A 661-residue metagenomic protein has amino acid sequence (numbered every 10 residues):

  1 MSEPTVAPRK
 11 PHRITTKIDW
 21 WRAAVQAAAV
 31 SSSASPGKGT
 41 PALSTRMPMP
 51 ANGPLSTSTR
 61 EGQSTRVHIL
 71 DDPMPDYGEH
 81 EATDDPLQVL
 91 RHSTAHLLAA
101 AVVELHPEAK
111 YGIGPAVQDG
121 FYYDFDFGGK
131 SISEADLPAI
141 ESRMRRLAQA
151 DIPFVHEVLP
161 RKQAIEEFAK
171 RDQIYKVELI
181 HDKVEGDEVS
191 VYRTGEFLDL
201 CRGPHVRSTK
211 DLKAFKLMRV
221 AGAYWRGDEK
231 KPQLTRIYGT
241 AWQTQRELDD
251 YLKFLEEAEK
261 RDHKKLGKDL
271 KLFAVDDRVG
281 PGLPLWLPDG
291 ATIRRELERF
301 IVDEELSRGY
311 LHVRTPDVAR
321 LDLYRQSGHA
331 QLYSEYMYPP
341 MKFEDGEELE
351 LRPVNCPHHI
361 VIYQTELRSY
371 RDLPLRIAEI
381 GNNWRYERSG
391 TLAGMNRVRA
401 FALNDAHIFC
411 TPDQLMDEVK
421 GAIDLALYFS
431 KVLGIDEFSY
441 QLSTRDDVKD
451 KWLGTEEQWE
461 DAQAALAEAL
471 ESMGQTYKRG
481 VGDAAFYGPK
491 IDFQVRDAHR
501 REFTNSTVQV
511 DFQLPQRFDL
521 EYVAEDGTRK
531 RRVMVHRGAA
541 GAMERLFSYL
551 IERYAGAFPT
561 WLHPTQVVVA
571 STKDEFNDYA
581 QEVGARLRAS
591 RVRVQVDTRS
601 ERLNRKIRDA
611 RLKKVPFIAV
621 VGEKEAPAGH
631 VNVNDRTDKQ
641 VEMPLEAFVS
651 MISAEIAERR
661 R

Functional and structural regions predicted by a protein language model:
S2-T5, R9-R22, A27, S31-K38 (+3 more regions): Low-acidity, Ser/Thr- and Arg-rich intrinsically disordered low-complexity segments
I14-T16, W21, M49-N52, S58-K110 (+2 more regions): NTP/phosphate- and nucleic-acid-binding module
